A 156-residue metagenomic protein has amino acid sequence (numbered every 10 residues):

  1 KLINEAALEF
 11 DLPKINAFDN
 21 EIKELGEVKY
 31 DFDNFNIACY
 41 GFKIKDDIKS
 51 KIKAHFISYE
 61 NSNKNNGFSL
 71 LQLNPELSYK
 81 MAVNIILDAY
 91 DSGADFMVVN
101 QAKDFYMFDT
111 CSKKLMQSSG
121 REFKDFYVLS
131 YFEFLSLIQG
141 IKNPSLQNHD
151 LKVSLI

Functional and structural regions predicted by a protein language model:
K1-I156: Iron-sulfur cluster-binding electron-transfer modules in prokaryotic oxidoreductases
